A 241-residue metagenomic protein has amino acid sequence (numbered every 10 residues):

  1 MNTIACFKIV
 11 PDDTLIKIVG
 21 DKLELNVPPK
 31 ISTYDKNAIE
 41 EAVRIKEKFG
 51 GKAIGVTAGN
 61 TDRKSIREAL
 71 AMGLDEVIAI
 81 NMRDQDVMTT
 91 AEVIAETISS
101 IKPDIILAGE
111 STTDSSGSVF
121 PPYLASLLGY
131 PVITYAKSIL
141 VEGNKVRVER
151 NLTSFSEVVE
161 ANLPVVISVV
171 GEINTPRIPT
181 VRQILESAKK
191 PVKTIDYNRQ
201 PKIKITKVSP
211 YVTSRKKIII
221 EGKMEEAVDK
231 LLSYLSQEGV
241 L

Functional and structural regions predicted by a protein language model:
M1-L241: N-terminal glycine-rich FAD/FM-binding segment characteristic of electron-transfer flavoproteins
